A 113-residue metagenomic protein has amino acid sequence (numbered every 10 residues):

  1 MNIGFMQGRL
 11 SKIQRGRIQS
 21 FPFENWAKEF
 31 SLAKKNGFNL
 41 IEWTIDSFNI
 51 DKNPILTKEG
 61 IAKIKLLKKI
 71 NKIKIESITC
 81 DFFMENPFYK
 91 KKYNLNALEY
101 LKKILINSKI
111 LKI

Functional and structural regions predicted by a protein language model:
M1-K109: N-terminal pre-domain/capping segments
